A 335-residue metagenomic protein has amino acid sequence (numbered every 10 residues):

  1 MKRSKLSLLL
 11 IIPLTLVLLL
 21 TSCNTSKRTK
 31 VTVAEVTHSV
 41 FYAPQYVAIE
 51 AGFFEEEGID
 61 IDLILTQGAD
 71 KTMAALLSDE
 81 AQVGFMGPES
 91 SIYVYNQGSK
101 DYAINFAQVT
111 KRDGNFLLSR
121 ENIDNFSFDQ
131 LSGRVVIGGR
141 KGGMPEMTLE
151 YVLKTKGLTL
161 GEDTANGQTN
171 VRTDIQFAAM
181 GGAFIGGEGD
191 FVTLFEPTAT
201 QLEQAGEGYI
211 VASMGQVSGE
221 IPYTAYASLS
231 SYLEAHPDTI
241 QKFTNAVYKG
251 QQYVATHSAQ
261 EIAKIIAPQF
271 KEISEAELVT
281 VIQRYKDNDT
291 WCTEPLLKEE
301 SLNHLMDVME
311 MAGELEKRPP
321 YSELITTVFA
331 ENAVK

Functional and structural regions predicted by a protein language model:
M1-L10: Bacterial N-terminal signal peptides that target proteins for export
L19-S22: C-terminal motif of bacterial Sec signal peptides marking the signal peptidase cleavage site
N24-S26: Bacterial signal peptide processing site
T29-D174, D190-E196, E207, V211-A212 (+1 more regions): Short, glycine-/small- and polar/acidic-enriched structural segments that line small-molecule recognition paths
Y42, M73, L77, P88-S91 (+14 more regions): Extracytoplasmic/secreted envelope proteins and their assembly/folding machinery, especially bacterial periplasmic
S90, T173-F270: Pocket-lining segment of extracytoplasmic ligand-binding domains
E234-E316: Secondary-structure end/capping motifs
N303-K335: Conserved C-terminal helix/tail region of periplasmic/extracytoplasmic solute-binding proteins
